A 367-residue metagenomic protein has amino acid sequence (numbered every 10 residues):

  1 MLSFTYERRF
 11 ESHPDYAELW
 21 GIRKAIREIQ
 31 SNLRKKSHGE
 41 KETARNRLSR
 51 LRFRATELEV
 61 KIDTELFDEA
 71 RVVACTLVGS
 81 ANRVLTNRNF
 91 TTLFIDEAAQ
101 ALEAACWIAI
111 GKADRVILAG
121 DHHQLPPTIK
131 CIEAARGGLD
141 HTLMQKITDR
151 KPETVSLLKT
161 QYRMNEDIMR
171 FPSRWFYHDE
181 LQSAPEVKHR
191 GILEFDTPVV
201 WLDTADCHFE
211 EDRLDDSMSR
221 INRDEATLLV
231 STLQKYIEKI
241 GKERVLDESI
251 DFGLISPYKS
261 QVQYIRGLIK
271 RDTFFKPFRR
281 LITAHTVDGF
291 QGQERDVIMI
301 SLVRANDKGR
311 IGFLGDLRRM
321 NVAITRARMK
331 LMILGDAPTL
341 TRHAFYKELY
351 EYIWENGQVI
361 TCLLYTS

Functional and structural regions predicted by a protein language model:
L2-T91: Conserved helicase NTPase catalytic core signature
S3, R8-F10, P14-D15, V78-S367: Conserved helicase motor core of SF1/SF2 NTP-dependent helicases
